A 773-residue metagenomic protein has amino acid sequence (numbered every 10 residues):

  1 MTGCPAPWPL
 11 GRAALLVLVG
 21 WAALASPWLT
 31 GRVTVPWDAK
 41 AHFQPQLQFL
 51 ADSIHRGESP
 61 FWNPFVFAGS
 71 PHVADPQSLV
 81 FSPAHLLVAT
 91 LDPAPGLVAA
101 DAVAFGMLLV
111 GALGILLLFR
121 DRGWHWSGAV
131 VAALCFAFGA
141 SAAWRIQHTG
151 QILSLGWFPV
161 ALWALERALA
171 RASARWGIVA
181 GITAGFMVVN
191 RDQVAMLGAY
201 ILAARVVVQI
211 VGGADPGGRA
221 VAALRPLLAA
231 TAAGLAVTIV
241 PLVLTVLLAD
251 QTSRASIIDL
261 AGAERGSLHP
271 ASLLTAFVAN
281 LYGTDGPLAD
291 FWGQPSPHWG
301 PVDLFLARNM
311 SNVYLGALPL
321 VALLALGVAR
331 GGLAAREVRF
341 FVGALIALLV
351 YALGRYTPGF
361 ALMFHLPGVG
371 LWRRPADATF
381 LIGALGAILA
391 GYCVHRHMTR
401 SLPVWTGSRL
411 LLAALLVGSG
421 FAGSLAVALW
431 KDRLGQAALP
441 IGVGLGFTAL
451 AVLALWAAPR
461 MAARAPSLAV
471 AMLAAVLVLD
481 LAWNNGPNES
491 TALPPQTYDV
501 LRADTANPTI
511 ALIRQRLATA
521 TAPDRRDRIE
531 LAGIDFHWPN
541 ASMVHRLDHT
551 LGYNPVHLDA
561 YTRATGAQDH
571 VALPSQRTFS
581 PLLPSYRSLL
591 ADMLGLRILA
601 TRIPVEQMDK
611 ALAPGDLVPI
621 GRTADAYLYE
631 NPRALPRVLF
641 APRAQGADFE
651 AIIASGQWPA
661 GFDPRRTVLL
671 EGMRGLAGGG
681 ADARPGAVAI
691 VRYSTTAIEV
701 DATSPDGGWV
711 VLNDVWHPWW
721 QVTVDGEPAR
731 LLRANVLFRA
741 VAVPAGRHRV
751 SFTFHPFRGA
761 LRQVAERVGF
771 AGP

Functional and structural regions predicted by a protein language model:
P7-A74, V98, T238, V246-A255 (+4 more regions): Hydrophobic alpha-helical membrane-insertion signals
G20-A112, L134-P159, A261-A317, A352-L362 (+6 more regions): Membrane-interface coil-to-helix junctions
I115-F138, R171: Transmembrane-helix signature of polytopic, membrane-embedded enzymes that assemble or transfer cell-envelope glycans
A133, T149-G156, A164-I182, V194 (+6 more regions): Contiguous transmembrane helix-bundle modules in multi-pass membrane proteins
S141, I182-V207, G234-L244, L481-W483: Transmembrane helices and adjacent periplasmic/lumenal helix-loop junctions of polyprenol-phosphate-dependent
V194, A222-L268, F277-N280, V470 (+1 more regions): Polar, glycine-rich mid-to-C-terminal structural blocks that act as macromolecule-binding/assembly scaffolds
F291, L473-L594, T623, L628-G679 (+2 more regions): Extracytoplasmic/lumenal acceptor-recognition loop(s) of multi-pass membrane glycoenzymes
V350, N540, L551, G615 (+1 more regions): Active-site-proximal, structured, solvent-exposed surfaces of multi-pass membrane proteins that position macromolecular
